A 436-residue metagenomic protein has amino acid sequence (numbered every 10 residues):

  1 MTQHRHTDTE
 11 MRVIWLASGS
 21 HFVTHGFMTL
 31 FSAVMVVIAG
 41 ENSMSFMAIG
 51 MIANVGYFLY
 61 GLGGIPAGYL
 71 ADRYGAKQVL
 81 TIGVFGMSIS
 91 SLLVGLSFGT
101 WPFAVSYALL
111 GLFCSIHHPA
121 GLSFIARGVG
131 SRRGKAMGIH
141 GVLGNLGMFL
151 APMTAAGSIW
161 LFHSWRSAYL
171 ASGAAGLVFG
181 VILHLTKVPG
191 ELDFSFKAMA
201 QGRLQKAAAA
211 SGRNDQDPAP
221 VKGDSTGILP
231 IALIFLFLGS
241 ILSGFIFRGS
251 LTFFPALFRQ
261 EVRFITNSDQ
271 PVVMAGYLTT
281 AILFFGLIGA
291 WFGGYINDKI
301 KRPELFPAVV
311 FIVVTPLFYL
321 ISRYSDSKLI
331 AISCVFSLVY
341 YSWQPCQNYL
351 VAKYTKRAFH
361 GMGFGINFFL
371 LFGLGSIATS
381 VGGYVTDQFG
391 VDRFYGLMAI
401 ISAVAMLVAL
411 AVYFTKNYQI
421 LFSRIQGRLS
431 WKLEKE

Functional and structural regions predicted by a protein language model:
T29, Y57-I65, M148-F149, L283-W291 (+1 more regions): Residue-level signature of mid-helix packing/kink "hotspots" within the transmembrane helices of 12-pass Major
F31-S32, I231-L287: Extracytoplasmic gate region of multi-pass secondary transporters
S43, G75, L96-W101, G130 (+3 more regions): Helix-breaking motifs and short loop linkers at transmembrane-helix boundaries and internal kinks in secondary membrane
L62-G99: Conserved MFS/SLC helix-loop-helix module at the cytosolic interface between two early adjacent transmembrane helices
S106-G144: Cytoplasmic helix-loop-helix junction between adjacent transmembrane helices in 12-TM secondary transporters
L143-L192: Helix-loop-helix hairpin linking two adjacent transmembrane segments in secondary transporters
I300-Q347: C-terminal transmembrane helical hairpin of 12-TM major facilitator-type secondary transporters
Y354-F389: A late C-terminal transmembrane helix in Major Facilitator Superfamily
